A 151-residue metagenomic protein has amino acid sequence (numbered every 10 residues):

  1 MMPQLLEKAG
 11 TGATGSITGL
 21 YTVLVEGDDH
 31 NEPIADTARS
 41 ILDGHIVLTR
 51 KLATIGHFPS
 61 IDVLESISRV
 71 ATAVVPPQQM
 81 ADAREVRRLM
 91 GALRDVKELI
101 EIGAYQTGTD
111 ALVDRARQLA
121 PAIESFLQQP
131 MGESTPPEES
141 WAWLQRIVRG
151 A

Functional and structural regions predicted by a protein language model:
M1-A151: P-loop NTPase catalytic core
